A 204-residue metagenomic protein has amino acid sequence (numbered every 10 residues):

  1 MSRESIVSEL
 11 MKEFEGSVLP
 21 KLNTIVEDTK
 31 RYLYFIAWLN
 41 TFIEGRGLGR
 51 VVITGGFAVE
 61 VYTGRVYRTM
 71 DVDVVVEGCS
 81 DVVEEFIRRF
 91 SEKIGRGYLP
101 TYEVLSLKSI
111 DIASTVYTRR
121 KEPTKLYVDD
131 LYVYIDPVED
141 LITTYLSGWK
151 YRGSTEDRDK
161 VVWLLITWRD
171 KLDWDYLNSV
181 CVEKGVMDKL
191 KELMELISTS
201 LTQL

Functional and structural regions predicted by a protein language model:
S2-L204: Compositionally biased terminal segments of proteins
